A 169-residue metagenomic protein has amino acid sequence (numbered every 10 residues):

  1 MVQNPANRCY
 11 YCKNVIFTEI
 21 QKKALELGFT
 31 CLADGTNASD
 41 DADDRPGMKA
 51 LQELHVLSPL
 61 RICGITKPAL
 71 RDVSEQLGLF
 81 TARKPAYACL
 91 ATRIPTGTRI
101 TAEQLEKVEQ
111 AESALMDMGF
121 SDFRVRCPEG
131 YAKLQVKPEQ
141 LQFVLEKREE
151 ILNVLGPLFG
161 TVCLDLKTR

Functional and structural regions predicted by a protein language model:
V2-T81: Active-site adenylate/phosphate-handling loop in enzymes that bind or generate adenylated species
Q3, N7, A102, Q142: Charge-dense, low-complexity intrinsically disordered segments
G28, E103-R169: Peripheral terminal appendages
T36, P85-Y87, C127, L166-K167: Proline- and acidic/polar-enriched loop/turn elements at helix boundaries
D40-D41, L90-A91, Y131-A132: Short secondary-structure capping/turn micro-motifs that flank functional sites
R61-K67, R71-L115, G119-R124: Mid-to-C-terminal catalytic subdomains of enzymes that bind/position adenosyl phosphate moieties or nucleic-acid
